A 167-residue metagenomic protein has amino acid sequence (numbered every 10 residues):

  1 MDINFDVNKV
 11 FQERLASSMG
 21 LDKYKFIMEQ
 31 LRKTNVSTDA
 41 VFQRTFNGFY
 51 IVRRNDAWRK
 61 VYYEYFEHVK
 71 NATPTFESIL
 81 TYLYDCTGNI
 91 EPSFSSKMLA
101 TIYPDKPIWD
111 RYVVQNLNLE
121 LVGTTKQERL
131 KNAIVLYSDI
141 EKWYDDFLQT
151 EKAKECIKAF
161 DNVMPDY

Functional and structural regions predicted by a protein language model:
M1-G88, P104-Y167: An N-terminal alpha-helical hairpin/helix-loop-helix interaction module that forms a charged, gly/pro-flexible surface
S95-M98: Cytochrome P450 catalytic-core helices
T101: Short, solvent-exposed loop/turn segments at secondary-structure junctions
